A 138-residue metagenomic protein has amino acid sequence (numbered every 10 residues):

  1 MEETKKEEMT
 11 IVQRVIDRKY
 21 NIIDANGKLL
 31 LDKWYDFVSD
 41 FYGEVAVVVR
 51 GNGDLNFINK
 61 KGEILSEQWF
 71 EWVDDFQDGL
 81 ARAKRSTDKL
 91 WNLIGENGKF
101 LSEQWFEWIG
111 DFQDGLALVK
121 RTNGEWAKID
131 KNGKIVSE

Functional and structural regions predicted by a protein language model:
M1-E138: Residue-level detector of conserved, function-critical positions
